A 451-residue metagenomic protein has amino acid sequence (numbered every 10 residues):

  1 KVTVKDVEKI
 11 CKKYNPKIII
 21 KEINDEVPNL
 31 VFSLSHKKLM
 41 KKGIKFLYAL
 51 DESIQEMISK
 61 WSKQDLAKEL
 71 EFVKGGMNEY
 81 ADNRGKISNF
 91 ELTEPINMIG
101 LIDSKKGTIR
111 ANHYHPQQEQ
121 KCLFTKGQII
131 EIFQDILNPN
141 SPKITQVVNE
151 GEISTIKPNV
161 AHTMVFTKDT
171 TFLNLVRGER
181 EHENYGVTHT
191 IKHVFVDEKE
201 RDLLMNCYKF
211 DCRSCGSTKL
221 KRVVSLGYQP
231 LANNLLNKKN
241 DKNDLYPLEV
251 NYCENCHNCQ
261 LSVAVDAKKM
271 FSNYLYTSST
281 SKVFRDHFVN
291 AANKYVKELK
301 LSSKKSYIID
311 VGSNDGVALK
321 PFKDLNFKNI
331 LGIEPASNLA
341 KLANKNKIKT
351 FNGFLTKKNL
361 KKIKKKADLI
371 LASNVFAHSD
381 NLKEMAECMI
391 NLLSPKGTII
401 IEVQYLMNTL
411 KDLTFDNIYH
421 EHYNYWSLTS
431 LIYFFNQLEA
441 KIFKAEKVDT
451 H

Functional and structural regions predicted by a protein language model:
K1-G75: C-terminal substrate-binding subdomain of Rossmann-fold SDR/epimerase-dehydratase oxidoreductases
L66-M98, I109-A111, D202-L203: A short, N-terminal "cap"/entry segment at the start of jelly-roll beta-barrel domains of the cupin/DSBH fold
V73, P142, T163-L204: Double-stranded beta-helix
Q117-I136: Glycine- and acidic-residue-biased ligand/ion/polar-headgroup-sensing regions
I136-P158: Short acidic-glycine-tyrosine-enriched beta hairpin
C207-V283, E446: N-terminal juxtadomain amphipathic helix that follows a signal peptide/anchor or precedes a small N-terminal auxiliary
K383-T398: A short glycine-rich, Lys/Arg-flanked "PGG" loop and its adjoining helix->strand segment in the class I
I401-N424, L428-S430: Short, glycine-/aromatic-enriched active-site segment of Class I SAM-dependent methyltransferases
